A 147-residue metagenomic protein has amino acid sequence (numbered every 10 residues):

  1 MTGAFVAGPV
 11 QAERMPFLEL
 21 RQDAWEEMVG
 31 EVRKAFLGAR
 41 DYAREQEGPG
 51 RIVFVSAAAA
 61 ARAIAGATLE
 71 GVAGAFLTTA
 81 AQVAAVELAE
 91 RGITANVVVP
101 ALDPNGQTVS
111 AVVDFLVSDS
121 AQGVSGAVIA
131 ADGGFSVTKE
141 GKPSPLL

Functional and structural regions predicted by a protein language model:
M1, I52, A121-Q122: A general structural signal for well-ordered secondary-structure junctions
M1-P9: Conserved hydrophobic beta-strands of the Rossmann-like cofactor-binding core in SDR/related NAD(P)H-dependent
A4, V53, A95-V98, G126: Hydrophobic structural elements of the Rossmann-like NAD(P)H-binding subdomain that define the short-chain
G8-L37, R44, G48-E90, A101-D103 (+1 more regions): Catalytic loop of short-chain dehydrogenase/reductase
R33-L37, V97-S136, S144: C-terminal helical subdomain
G141-L147: A short alpha/beta connector and helix-capping loop motif
